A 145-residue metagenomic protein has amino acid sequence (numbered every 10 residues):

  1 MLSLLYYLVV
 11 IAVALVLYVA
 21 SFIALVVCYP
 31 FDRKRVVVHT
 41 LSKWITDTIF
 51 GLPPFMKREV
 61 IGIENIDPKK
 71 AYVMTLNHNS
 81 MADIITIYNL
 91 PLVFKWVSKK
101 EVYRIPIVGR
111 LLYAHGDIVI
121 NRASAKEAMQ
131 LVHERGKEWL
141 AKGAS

Functional and structural regions predicted by a protein language model:
M1-E59, R110-L111: A transmembrane-helix-recognition feature enriched in membrane-embedded lipid enzymes and envelope glyco-/phospholipid
K57-S145: Soluble catalytic domains of membrane acyltransferases
